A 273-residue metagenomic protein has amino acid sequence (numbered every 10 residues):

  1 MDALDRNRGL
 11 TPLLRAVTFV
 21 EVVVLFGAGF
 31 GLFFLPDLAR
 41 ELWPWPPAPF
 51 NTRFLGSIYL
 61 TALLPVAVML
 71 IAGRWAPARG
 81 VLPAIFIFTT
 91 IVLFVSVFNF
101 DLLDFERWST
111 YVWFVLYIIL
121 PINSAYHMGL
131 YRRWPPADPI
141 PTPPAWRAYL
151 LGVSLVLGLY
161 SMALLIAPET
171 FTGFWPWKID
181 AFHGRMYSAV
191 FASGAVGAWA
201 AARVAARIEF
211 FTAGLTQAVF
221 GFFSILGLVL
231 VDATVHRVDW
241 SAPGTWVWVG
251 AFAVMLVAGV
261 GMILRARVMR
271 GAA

Functional and structural regions predicted by a protein language model:
D2-V81, F174-I179, S241, M262 (+2 more regions): An N-terminus-focused feature that recognizes amino-terminal "leader" regions
T11-F30, R133-A205: Surface-exposed interaction/gating patches
L14-F19, W75-I85, R147, I208-T216: Membrane-interfacial loop-to-transmembrane alpha-helix junctions, especially the N-terminal start
F34-R40, S96-F105, L165-G173, V229-R237: Juxtamembrane "helix-exit" motif on the non-cytosolic side of transmembrane helices
L42-P49, G80, D104-V115, G173-H183 (+2 more regions): Non-cytosolic membrane-interface motifs at loop->transmembrane helix junctions
F50-A67, I87, F182-A202, V219: Core segments of alpha-helical transmembrane spans in multipass integral membrane proteins
T61-P135, P141, G227, W240-M269: Hydrophobic, ordered structural segments
P83-S96, V190-G194, A213-L230: Hydrophobic alpha-helical membrane segments
